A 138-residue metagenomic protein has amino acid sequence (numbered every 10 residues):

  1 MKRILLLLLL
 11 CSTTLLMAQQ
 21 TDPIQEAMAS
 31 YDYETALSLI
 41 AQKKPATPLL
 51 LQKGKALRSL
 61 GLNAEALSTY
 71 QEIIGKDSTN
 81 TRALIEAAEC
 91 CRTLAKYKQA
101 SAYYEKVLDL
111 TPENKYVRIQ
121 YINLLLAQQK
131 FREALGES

Functional and structural regions predicted by a protein language model:
A29, S59-L60, T93-L94, A127-Q128: Register position in tetratricopeptide repeats
Q52, E86, Q120-N123: Canonical tetratricopeptide repeat
